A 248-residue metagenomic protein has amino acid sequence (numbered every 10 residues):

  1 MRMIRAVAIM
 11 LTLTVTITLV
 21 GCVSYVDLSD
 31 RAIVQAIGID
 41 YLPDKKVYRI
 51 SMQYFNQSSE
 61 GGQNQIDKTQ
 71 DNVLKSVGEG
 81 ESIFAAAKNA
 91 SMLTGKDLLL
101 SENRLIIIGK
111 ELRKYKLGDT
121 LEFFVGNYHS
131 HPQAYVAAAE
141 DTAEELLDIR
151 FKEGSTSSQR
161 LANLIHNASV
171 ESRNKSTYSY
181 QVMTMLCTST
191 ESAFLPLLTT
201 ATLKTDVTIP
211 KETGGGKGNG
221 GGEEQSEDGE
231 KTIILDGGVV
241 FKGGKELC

Functional and structural regions predicted by a protein language model:
R2-C248: Membrane-proximal alpha-helical signals and transmembrane carboxylates
